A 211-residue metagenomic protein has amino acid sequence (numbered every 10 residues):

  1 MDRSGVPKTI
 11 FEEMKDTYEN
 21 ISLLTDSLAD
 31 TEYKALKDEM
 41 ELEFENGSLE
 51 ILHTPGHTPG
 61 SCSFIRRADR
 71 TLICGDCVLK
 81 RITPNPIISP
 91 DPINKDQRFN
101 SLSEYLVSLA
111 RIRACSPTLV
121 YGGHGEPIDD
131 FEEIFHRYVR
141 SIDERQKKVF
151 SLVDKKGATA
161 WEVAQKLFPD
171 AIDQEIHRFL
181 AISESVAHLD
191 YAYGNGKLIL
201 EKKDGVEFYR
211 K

Functional and structural regions predicted by a protein language model:
M1-L42: Active-site HxH/HxHxD metal-binding segment of metal-dependent hydrolases
S22-T31, E43, S48-Q146: Metallo-beta-lactamase
A35, L42-F44, R113, V153 (+1 more regions): Generic structural signal for beta-strand residues in well-ordered domains
L36-D38, L52-T54, G123, E201-K203: Conserved beta-strand termini and adjacent loop/short-helix elements that scaffold enzyme active sites in alpha/beta
D38-E41, S61, K197: Short, acidic/polar N-cap/turn motifs at the starts of alpha helices
K147-K211: C-terminal regulatory/interaction regions
